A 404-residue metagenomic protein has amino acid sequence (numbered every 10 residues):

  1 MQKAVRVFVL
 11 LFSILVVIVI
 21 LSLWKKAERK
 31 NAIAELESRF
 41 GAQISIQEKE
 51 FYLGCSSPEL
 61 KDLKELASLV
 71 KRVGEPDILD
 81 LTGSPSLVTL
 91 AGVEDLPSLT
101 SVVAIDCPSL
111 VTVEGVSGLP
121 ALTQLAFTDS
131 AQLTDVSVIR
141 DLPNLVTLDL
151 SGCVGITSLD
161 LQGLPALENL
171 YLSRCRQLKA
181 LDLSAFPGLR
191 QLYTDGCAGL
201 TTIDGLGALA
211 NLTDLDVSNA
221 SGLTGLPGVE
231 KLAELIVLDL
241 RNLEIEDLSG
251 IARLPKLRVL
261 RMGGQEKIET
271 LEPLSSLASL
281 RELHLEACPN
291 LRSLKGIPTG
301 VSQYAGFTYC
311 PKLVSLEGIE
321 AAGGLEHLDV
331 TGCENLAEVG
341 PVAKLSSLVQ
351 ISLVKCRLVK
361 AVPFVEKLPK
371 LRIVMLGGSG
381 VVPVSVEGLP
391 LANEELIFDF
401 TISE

Functional and structural regions predicted by a protein language model:
M1-S13: N-terminal Sec-pathway targeting helices
I14-L23: Hydrophobic alpha-helical membrane-insertion segments, chiefly the h-region of N-terminal signal peptides
W24-R39: Ser/Thr/Pro/Gly-rich low-complexity linker/stalk segments immediately outside membranes or between
A32-E35, E65, L69: Charge-rich, solvent-exposed alpha-helical interaction surfaces
G41-A42, S275: Small-residue (G/S/T/A) turn/hinge positions that recur once per unit in extracellular repeat modules
I44-Q47: Terminal hydrophobic membrane-targeting helix
K49-D62, S68-V88, G92-V111, G115-T134 (+16 more regions): Concave beta-strand-loop units of leucine-rich repeat
K367-L368, P390: Short, conserved loop/helix-junction motifs that constitute active-site signature segments in enzyme catalytic cores
